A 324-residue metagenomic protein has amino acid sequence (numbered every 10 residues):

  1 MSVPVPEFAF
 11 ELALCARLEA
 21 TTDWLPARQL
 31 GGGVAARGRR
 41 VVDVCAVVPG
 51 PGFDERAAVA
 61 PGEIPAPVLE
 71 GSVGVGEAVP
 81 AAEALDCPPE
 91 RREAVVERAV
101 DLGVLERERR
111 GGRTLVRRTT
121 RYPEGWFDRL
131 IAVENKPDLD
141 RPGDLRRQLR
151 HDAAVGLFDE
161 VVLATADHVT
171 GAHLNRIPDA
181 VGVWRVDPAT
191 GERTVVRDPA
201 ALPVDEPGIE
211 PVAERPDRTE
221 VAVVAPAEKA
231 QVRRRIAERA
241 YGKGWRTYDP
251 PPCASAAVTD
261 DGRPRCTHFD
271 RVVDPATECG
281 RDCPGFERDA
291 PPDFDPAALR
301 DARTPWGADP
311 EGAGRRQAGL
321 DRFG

Functional and structural regions predicted by a protein language model:
M1-D23, A27-V42, E55-A57, V68 (+2 more regions): Nuclease catalytic cores
S2, A16, A20, E90 (+2 more regions): Non-catalytic C-terminal interaction segments of nucleic acid-processing enzymes
G33-A35, T120-P123, R150-D152, A172-L174: Short, flexible, glycine/charge-rich loop motifs used to bind or transfer phosphoryl groups or to couple energy/partner
V34-A58, H173-N175, A180-G182: Internal hydrophobic scaffold segments of catalytic domains
R39-R40, F127-D128, G156-D159, D179 (+1 more regions): Structured loop/turn residues at beta-strand edges in well-structured enzyme cores
D43-D144: Conserved catalytic cores of phosphodiester-cleaving nucleases, focusing on short active-site segments
V133, V162-A164, G182-W184: Hydrophobic/aromatic beta-strand patches that form the interior of the parallel beta-sheet core in alpha/beta enzyme
P142-P178: Short, charged, amphipathic alpha-helix that recurs within catalytic cores of restriction-modification and other
